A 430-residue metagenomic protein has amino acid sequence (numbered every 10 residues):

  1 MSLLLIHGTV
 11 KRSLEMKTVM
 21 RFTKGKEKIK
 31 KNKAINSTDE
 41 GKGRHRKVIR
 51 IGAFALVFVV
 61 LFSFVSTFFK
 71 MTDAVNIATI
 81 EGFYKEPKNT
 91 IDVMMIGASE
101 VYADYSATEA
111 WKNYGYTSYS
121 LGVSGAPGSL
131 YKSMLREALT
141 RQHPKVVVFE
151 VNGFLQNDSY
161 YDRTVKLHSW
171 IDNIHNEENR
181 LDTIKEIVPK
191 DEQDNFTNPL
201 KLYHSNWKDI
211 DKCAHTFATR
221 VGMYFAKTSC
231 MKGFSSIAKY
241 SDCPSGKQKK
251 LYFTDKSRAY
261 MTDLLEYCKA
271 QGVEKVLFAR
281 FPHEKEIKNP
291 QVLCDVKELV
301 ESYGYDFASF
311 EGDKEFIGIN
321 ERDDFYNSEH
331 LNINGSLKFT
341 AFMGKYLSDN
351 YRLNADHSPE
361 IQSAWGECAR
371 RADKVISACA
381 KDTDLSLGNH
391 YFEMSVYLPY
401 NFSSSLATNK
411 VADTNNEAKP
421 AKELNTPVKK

Functional and structural regions predicted by a protein language model:
S2-K47: N-terminal Lys/Arg-rich, disordered targeting/topogenic segments
I49-T67: Hydrophobic membrane-insertion alpha-helices, especially the h-region of bacterial N-terminal signal peptides
F69-N89: Alpha-helical transmembrane signal-anchor/signal-peptide segments
I91-Y105, H330-I333: Catalytic nucleophile-elbow at a beta strand-turn-alpha helix junction centered on a G-D-S/GDSL motif, marking
E100-T183: Membrane-embedded segments
V146-D158, R220-F316: Conserved, well-ordered alpha-helix/loop/beta-strand core segments that scaffold catalytic motifs
T164-V273, H357-K410, P420: Secreted/periplasmic serine-hydrolase-like ester/acetyl group-modifying domain
K288-R371, V375-Y400: C-terminal regions of proteins
